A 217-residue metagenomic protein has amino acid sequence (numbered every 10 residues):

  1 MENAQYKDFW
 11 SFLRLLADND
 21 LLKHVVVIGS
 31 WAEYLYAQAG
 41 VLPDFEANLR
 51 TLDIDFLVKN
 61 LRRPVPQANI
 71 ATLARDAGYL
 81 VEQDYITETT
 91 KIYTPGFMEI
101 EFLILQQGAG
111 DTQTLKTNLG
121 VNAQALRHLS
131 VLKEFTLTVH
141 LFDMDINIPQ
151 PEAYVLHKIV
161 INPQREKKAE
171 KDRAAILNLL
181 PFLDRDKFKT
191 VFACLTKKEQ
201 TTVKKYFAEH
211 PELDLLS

Functional and structural regions predicted by a protein language model:
M1-S217: Compositionally biased terminal segments of proteins
